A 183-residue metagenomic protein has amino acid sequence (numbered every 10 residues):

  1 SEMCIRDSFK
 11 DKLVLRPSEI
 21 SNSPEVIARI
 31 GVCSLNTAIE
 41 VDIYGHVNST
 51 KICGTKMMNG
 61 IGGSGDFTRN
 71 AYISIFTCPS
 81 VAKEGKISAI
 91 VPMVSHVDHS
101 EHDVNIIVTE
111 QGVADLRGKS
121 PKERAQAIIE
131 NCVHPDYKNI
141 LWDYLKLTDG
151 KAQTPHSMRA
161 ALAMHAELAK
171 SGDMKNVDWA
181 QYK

Functional and structural regions predicted by a protein language model:
M3-I5: Short, small-residue-biased leader/transition segments that mark boundaries at the very start of proteins
K10-E19: Phosphate/diphosphate-binding loops
V26-C33, G54-I61, F67-V104: Structured beta-strand/loop patches that form or line metal/cofactor-binding pockets in enzymes
T37-D42, V47-S49, T55, P79-S80: Non-transmembrane, aqueous-exposed alpha-helical and coiled segments at domain scale
A38, I73, Q111-V113: Structural motif
D66-V81, K86, N131-A152: Short, solvent-exposed cationic patches
H99-T148: A hydrophobic, small-residue-rich beta->alpha segment in the mid-to-C-terminal subdomain of diverse proteins
Y144-K183: N-terminal charge/polar-biased segments
